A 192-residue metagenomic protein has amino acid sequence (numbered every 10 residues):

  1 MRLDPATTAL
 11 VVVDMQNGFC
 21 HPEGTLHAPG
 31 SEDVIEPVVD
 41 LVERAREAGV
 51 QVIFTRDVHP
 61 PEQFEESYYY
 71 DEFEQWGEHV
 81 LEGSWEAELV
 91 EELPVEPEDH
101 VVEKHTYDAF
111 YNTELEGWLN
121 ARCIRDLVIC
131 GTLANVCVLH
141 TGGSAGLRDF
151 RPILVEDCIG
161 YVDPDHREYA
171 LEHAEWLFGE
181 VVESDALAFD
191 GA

Functional and structural regions predicted by a protein language model:
M1-A9, D40-A48, P60, Y70-A192: Active-site-adjacent betaalpha module
L10-M15: N-terminal nucleotide-binding beta1-loop-alpha1 segment
Q16-P22: Short acidic, Gly/Ser-rich segments with clustered Asp/Glu that frequently serve as metal-coordination loops in enzyme
G24-S31, E78: Short glycine-enriched, charge-decorated loop/helix-capping segments at active-site entrances that position
D33, P37: Charged catalytic carboxylate motif
R56-E62: Catalytic-core segment of enzymes that process non-peptidic bonds
Q63-S67: Metal-dependent catalytic neighborhoods of phosphoester/phosphodiester hydrolases
